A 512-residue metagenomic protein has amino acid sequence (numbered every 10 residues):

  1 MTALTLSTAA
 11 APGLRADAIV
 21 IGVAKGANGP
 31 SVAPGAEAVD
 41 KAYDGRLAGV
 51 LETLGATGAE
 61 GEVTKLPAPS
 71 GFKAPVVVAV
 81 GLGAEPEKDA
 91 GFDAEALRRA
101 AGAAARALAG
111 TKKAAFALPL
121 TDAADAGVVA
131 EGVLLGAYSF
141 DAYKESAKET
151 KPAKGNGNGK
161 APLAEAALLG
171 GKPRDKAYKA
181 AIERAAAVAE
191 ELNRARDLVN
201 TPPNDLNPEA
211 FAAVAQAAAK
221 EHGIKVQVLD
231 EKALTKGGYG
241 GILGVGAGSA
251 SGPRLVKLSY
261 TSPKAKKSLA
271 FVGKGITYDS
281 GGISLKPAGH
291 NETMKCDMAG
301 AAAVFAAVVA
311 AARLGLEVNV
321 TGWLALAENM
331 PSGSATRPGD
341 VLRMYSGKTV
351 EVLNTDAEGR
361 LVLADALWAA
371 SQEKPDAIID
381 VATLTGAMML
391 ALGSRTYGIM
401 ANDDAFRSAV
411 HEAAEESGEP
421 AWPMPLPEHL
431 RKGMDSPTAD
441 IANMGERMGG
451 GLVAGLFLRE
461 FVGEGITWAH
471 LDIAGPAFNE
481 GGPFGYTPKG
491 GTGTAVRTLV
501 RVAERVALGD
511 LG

Functional and structural regions predicted by a protein language model:
M1-G275: Short amphipathic alpha-helical segment within the helicase RecA-like ATPase core that mediates nucleic-acid
R46, L54-A59, A195, A212-G512: A generic structural signal for tightly packed, nonpolar segments enriched in small/aliphatic residues
